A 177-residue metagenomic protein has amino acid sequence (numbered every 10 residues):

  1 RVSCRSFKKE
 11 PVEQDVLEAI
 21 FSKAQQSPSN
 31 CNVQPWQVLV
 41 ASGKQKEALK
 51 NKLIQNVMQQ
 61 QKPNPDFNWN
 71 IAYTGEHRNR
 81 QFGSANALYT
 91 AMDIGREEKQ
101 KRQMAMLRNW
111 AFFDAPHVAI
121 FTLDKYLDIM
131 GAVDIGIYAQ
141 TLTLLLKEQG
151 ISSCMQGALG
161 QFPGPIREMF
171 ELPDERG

Functional and structural regions predicted by a protein language model:
R1-G177: Acidic, surface-exposed loops and disordered segments
